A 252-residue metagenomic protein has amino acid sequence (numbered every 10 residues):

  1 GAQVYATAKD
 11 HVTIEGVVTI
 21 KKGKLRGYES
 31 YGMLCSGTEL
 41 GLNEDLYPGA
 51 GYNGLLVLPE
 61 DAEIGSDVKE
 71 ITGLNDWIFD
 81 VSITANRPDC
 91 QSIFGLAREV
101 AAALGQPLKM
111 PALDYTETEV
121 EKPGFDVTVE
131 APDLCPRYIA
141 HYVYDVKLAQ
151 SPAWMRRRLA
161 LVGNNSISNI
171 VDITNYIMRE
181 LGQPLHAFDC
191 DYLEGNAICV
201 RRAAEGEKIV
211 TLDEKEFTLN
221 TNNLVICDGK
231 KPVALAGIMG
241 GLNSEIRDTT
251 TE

Functional and structural regions predicted by a protein language model:
G1-E252: RNA/tRNA-interacting regions in translation and RNA-turnover enzymes
